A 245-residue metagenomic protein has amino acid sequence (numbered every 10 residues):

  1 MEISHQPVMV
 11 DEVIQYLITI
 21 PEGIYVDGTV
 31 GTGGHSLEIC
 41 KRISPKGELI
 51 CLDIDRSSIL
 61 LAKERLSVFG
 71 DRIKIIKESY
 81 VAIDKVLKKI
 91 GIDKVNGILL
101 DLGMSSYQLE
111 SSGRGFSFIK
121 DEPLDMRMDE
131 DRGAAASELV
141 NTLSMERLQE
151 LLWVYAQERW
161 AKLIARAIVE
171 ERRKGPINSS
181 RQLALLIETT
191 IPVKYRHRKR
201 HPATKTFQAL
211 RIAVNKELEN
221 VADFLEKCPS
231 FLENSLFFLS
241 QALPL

Functional and structural regions predicted by a protein language model:
M1-L245: S-adenosyl-L-methionine-dependent methyltransferase catalytic core, i.e., the SAM/SAH-binding region
